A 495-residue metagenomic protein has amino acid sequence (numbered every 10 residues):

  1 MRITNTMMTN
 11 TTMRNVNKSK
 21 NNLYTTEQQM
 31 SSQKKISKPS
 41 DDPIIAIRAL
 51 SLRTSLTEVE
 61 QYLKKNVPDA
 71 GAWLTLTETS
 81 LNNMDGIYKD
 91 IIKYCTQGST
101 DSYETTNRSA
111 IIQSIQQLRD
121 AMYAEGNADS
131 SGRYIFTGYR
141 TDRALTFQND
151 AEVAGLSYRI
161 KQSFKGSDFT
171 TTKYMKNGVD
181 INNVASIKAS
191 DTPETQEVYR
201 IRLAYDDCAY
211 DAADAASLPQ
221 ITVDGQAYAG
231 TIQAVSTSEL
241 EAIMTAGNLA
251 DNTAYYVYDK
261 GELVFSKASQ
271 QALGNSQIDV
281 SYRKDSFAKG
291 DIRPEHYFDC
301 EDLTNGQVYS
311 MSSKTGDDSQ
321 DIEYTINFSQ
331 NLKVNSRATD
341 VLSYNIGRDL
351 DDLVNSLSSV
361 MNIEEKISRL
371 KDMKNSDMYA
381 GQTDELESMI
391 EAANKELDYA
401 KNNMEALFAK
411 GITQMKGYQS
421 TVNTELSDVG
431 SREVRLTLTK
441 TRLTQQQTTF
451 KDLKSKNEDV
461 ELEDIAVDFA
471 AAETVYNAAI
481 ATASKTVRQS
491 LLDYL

Functional and structural regions predicted by a protein language model:
M1-Q148, E391-L495: Amphipathic alpha-helical polymerization modules
V16, L23, E27-M30, K34 (+4 more regions): Polar, low-complexity export/assembly segments characteristic of proteins that are secreted or assemble on the cell
A128, V223, L249, Y258 (+1 more regions): Acidic surface patches and DE-rich sequence motifs
Y139, A204-D206, A215-S217, R283 (+2 more regions): Structured loops at beta-to-helix junctions and adjacent beta-edge loops in soluble globular domains
A144-A246, A288-L303: Extended beta-strand solenoid/passenger and fiber regions
G225-A227, K267, S329, A479: Residue-level detection of beta-strand-connecting loop/turn positions
T237-L249, Y309, E385, M389: Surface-exposed intrinsically disordered loops and tails
A250, D318-S319, D468: Short, small/polar residue-rich loop motifs at catalytic or cofactor-binding pockets
